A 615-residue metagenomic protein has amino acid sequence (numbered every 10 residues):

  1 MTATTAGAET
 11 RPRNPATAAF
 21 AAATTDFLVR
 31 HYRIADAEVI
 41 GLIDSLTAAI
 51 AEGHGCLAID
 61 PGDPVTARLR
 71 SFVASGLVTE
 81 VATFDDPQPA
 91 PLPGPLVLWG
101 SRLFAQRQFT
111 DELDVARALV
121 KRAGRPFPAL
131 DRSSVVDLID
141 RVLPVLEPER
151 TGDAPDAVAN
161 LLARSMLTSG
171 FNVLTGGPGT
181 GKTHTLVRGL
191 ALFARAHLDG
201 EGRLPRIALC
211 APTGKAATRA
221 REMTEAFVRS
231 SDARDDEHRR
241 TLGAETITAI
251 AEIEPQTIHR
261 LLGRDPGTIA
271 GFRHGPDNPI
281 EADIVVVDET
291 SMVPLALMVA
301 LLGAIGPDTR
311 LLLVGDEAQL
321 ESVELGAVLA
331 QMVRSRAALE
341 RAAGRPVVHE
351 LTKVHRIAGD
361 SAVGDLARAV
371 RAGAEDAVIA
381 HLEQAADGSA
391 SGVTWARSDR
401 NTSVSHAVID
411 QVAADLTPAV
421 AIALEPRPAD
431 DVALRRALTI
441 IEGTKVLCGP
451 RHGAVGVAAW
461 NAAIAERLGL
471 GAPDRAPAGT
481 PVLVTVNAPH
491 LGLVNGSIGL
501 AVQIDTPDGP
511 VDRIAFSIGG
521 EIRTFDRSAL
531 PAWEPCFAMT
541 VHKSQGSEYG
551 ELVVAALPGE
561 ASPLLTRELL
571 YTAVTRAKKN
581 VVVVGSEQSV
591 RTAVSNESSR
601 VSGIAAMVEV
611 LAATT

Functional and structural regions predicted by a protein language model:
T2-S134: N-terminal accessory nucleic-acid engagement/regulatory domains that precede and modulate ATP-driven motor cores
G62, V115, T257, D288 (+7 more regions): Residue-level signature of catalytic and energy-coupling elements of molecular machines, predominantly ATP/GTP-dependent
E149-S169: N-terminal pre-P-loop "Q-motif" helix
L161, K182, G200, A318-L491 (+1 more regions): Conserved helicase motor core of P-loop NTPases
L161-A163, G170-D387: ASCE P-loop NTPase helicase motor core
A163-S165, P178, L209, I247 (+11 more regions): Replace "in large, NTP-powered and nucleic-acid-processing enzymes" with "in large, NTP-powered factors and other
L209, L313, V446-C448, V554 (+1 more regions): Structural beta-sheet core signal
V484, S497-T615: C-terminal accessory regions
